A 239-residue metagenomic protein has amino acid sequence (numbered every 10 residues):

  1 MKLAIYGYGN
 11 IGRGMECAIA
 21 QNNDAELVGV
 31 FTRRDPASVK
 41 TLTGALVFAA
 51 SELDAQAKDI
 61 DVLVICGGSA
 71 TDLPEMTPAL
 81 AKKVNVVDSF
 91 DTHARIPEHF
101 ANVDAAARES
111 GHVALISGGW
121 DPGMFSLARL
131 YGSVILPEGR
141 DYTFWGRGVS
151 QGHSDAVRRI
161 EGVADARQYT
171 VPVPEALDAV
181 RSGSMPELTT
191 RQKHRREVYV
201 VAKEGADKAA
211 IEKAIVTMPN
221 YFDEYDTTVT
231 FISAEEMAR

Functional and structural regions predicted by a protein language model:
M1-A4: Extreme N-terminal starter segment of soluble prokaryotic enzymes
Y6, G14, V134-R239: Active-site-lining helix/loop region of Rossmann-like oxidoreductase modules
I11: Hydrophobic/small residue at the entry helix of a nucleotide-binding pocket
Q21-L42: NAD(P)-binding Rossmann-fold cofactor-contacting core
T43-D54, V64-P74: Glycine-rich, highly charged phosphate/nucleotide-binding loops
D54-I60, A70-S89: Rossmann-fold NAD(P) dinucleotide-binding segment
D88-S89, A114-G118, F144, Q168: General beta-strand structural signal in soluble alpha/beta enzymes
F90-A114: Rossmann-fold NAD(P)-binding glycine/threonine-rich loop
